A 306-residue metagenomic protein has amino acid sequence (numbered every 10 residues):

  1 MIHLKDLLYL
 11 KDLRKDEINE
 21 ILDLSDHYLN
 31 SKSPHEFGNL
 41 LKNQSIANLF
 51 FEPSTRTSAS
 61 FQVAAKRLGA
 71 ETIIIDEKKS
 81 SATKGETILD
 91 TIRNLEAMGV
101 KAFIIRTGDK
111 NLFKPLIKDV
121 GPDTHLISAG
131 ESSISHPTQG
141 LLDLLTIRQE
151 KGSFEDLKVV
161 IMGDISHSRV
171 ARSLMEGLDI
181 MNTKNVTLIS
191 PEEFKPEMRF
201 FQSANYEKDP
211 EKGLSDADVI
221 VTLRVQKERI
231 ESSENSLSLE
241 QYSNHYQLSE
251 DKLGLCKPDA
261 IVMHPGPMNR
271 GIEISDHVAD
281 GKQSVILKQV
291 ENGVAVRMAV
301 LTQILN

Functional and structural regions predicted by a protein language model:
M1-V63: Positively charged, low-complexity intrinsically disordered leader regions
S45-M98: Active-site cofactor/substrate anionic-group-binding motifs, chiefly glycine- and Lys/Arg-rich phosphate-binding loops
F51-Q62, R148-L223, E228-R229: Glycine-rich phosphate/diphosphate-binding loop of Rossmann-like nucleotide-binding domains
I92-L95, V100-G177, H264: Anion-binding alpha/beta catalytic cores of soluble intermediary-metabolism enzymes, centered on
P122-T124, N182-N185, L255-I261: A short helix->loop->beta-strand "cap" motif at the edges of active sites that frequently abuts
R199-H277: Rossmann-like adenosine-cofactor binding region
D259-A260, P265-N306: Adenosine-phosphate binding glycine-rich loop
